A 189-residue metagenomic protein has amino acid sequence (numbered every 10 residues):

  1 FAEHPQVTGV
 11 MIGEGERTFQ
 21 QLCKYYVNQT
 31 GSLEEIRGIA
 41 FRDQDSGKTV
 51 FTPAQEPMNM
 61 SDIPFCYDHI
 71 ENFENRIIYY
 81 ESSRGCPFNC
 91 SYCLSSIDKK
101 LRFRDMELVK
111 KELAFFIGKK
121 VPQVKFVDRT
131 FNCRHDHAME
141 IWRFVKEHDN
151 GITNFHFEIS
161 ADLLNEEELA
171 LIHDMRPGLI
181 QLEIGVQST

Functional and structural regions predicted by a protein language model:
F1-P53: Glycine-rich beta-alpha loop elements in corrinoid/cobalamin-binding modules across cobalamin-dependent enzymes
Q6, Q20-Q21, Q29, Q44 (+6 more regions): Residue-identity detector for glutamine
I12-F19, L33, E56, M106-V109 (+2 more regions): A structural signal for well-ordered alpha-helical scaffolds and beta->alpha junctions
S32-E34, E56, F73, N150: A generic structural signal for short, non-catalytic loop/turn and secondary-structure boundary residues
A54-M60: A short, sequence-level motif marking secondary-structure junctions
S61-T189: Radical SAM [4Fe-4S] cluster-binding motif and immediate context
